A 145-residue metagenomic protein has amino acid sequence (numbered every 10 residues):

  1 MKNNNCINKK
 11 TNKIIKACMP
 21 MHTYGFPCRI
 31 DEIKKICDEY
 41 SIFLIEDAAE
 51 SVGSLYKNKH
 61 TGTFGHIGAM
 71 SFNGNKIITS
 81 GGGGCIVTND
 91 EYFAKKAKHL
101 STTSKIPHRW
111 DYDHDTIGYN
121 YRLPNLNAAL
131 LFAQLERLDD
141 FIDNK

Functional and structural regions predicted by a protein language model:
M1-S80, C85-V87, Y92: Active-site phosphate-binding strand-loop segment of PLP-dependent enzymes
S51-K57, F64-N144: Active-site region of PLP-dependent enzymes
